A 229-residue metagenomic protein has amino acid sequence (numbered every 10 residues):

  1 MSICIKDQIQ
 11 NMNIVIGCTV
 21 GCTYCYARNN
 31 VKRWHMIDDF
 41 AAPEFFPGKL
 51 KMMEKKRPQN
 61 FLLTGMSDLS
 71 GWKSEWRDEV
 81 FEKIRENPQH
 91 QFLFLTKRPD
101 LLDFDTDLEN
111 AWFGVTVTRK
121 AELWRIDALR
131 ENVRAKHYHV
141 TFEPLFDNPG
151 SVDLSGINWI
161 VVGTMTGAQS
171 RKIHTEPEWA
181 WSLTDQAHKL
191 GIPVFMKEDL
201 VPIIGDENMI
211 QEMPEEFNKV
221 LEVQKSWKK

Functional and structural regions predicted by a protein language model:
M1-I9, F146, S151-K229: Auxiliary Fe-S-binding modules of radical SAM enzymes
M1-W112, K120-R134, P149-L154: Conserved Radical SAM active-site core
F61-L63, F92-F94, F113-V115, Y138-F142 (+2 more regions): Hydrophobic faces of well-ordered beta-strands that scaffold small-molecule active sites in alpha/beta enzyme cores
S67, R98-D100, V117-R119, P144-F146 (+2 more regions): Active-site-proximal loop/turn and secondary-structure-junction residues that shape catalytic pockets, frequently
E86-F92, R134-H137, T184-V194: Structural alpha-beta junctions
T118, E122, I173-E176: Short capping loops/turns at secondary-structure boundaries
